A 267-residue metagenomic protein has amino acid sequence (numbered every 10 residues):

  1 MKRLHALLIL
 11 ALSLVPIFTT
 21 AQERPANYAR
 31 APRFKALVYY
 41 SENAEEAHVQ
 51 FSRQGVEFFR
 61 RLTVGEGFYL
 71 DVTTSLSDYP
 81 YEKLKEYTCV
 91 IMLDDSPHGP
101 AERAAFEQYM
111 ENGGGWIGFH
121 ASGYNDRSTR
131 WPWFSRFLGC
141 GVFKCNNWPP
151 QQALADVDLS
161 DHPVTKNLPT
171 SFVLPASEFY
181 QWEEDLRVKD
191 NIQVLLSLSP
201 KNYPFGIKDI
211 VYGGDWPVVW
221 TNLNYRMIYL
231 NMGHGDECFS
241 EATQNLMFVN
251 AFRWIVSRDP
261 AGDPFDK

Functional and structural regions predicted by a protein language model:
M1-L4: Positively charged n-region of N-terminal signal peptides that target proteins for export
L7-I17: Bacterial N-terminal signal peptides
E23-F34, F58-R61, K201-V218, N222-K267: Extracellular ligand-binding/catalytic regions of CAZymes and related secreted enzymes and adhesion modules
N27, K35-D126: Helical hinge/lid and interdomain linker segments adjacent to catalytic or ligand-binding clefts that mediate domain
Q54, F58, E86, A101 (+5 more regions): Extracytoplasmic/secreted proteins, especially bacterial periplasmic and envelope-associated proteins
S96-P169: A glycine-rich, often tryptophan-bearing local segment used as a flexible ligand/cofactor-contacting loop or short
G115-I117, Q193, R226: Proline-centered loop/turn at the N-terminus of a beta-strand
W148-N224: Catalytic beta-strand/loop cores that center a nucleophilic Ser/Cys/Thr and support acyl-enzyme chemistry
